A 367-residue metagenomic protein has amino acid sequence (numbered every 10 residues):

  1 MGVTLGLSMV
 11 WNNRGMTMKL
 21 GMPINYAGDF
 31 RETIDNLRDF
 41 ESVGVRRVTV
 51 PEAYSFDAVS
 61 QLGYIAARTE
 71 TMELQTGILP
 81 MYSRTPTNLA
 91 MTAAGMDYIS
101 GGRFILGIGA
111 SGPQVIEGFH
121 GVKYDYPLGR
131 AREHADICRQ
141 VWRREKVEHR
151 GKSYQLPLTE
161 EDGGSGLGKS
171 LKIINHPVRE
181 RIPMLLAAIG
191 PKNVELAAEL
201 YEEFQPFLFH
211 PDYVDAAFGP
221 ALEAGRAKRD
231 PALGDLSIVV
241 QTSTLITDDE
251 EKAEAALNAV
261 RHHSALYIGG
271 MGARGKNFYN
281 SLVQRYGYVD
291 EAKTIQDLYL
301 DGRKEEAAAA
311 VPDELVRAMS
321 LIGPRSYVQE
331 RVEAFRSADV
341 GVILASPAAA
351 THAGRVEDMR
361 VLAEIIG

Functional and structural regions predicted by a protein language model:
G2-G367: Active-site-adjacent structural elements that line small-molecule/cofactor binding pockets in enzymes
